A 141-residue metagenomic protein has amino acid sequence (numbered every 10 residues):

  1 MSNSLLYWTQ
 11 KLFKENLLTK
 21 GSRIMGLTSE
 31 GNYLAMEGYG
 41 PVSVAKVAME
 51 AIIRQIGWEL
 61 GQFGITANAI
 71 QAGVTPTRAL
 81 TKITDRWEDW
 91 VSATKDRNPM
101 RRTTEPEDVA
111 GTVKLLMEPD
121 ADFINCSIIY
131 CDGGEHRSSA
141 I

Functional and structural regions predicted by a protein language model:
L5, T9-Q10, I53-R54, A110-V113 (+1 more regions): Short-chain dehydrogenase/reductase
K14, L18, R23-A48, I53-Q62 (+1 more regions): Catalytic loop of short-chain dehydrogenase/reductase
G61, T66, I124-C126: Short, small/polar-rich loop/turn modules that mediate ligand/substrate recognition or access, typified
Q62, A69, V74-R97, D108 (+1 more regions): A glycine/serine/threonine-rich, flexible loop-to-helix segment that serves as the NAD(P) cofactor-binding "lid"
T66-P76, M117, Y130-D132: Conserved SDR Rossmann-fold cofactor-binding beta-strand/turn motif
N98-V109, D120: A conserved structural motif in NAD(P)-dependent oxidoreductases
K114, N125-I141: Short C-terminal tail/terminal secondary-structure segment of NAD(P)H-dependent dehydrogenase/reductase domains
